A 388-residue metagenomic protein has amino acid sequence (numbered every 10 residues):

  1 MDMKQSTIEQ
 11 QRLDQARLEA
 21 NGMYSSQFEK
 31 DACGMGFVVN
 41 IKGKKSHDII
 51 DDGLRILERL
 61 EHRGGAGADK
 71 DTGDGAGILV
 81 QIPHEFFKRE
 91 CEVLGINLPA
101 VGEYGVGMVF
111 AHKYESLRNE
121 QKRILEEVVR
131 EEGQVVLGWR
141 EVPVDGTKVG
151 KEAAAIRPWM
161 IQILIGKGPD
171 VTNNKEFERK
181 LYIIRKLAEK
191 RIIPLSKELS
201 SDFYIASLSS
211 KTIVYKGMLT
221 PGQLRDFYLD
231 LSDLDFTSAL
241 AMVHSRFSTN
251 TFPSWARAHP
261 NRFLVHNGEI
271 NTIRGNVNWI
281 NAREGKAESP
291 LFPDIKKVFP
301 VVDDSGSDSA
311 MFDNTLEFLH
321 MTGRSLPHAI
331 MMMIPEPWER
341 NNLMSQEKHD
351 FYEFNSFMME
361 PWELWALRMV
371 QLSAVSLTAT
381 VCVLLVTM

Functional and structural regions predicted by a protein language model:
D2-M388: Conserved short alpha-helical segments that host acidic/polar catalytic motifs at enzyme active sites
